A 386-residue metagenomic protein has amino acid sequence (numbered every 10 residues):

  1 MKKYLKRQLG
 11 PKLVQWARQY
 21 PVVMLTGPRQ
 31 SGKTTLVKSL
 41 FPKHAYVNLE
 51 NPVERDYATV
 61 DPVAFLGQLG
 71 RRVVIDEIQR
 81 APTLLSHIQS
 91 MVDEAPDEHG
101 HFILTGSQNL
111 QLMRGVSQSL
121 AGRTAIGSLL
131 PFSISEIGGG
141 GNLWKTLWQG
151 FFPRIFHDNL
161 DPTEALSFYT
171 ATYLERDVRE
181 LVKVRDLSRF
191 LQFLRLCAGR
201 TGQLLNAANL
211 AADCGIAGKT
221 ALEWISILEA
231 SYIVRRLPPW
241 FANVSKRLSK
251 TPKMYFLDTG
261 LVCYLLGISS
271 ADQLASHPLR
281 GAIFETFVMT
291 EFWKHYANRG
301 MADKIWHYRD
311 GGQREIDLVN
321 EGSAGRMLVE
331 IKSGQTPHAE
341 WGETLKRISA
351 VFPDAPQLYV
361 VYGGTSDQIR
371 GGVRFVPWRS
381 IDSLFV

Functional and structural regions predicted by a protein language model:
M1-V14: N-terminal pre-Walker A segment at the start of P-loop NTPase domains
K33: Conserved lysine of the Walker
L36: Hydrophobic positions on the alpha1 helix immediately C-terminal to the Walker A/P-loop
V74, H101-S107, S128: Structural recognition of the conserved hydrophobic beta-strand(s) that form the central parallel beta-sheet of P-loop
L85-L104, Q118: Conserved catalytic/switch belt of AAA+ P-loop NTPases
L110-A125, G141: Short regulatory helix/loop adjacent to the ATP-binding pocket of P-loop NTPases
L160, E164-R326: Accessory nucleic acid-recognition modules appended to NTPase machines
G364-V386: Domain-level recognition of nuclease-like catalytic cores that cleave nucleotide substrates
